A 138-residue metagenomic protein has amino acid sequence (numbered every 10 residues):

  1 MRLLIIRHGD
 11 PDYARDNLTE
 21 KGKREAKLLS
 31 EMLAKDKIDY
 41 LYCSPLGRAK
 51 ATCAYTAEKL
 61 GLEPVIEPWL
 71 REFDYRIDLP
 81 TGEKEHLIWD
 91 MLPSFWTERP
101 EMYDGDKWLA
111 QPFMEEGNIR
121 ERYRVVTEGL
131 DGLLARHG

Functional and structural regions predicted by a protein language model:
M1-R71: Active-site-proximal alpha-helix that buttresses catalytic centers in soluble enzyme cores
L62-H137: Phosphate-handling substructures
